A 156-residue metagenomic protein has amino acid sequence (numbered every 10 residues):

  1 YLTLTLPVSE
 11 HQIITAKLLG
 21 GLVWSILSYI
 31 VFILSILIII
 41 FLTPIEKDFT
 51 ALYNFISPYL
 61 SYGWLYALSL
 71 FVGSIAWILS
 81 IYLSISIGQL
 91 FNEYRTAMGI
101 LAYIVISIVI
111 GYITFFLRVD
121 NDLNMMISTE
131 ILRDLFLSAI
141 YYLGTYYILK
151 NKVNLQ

Functional and structural regions predicted by a protein language model:
Y1-G20: Helix-loop-helix units of permease transmembrane domains in multi-pass membrane transporters, especially ABC
T15-S86: Secretory targeting signals
W24, S28-F32, I36, W77 (+3 more regions): Alpha-helical transmembrane segments of multipass membrane proteins
I33, L37-F49, E93, V119-D122 (+1 more regions): Transmembrane helix-loop junctions in multipass membrane proteins, especially transporters and channels
L65, S69-G73, Y103, S107 (+1 more regions): Pore-lining and gate-forming transmembrane alpha-helices of multi-pass membrane transport proteins
S84, G88-A97, F136-Q156: Junction motif at the cytosolic side of a transmembrane helix
S84, T96-V109: Central hydrophobic cores of alpha-helical transmembrane segments in multi-pass integral membrane proteins
T96, F115-L132: Extracellular/periplasmic helix-loop-helix junctions in multi-pass membrane proteins
